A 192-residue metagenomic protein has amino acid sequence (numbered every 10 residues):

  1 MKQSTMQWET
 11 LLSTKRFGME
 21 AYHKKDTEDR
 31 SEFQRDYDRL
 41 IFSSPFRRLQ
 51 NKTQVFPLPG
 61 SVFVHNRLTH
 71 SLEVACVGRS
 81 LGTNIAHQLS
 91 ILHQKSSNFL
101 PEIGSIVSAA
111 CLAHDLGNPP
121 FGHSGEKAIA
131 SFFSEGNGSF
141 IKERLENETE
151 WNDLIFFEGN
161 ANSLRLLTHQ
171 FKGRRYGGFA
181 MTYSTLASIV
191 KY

Functional and structural regions predicted by a protein language model:
M1-D29, I41-K52, S61, L72 (+3 more regions): Sequence-structural signature of the catalytic-core scaffold of metal-dependent phosphohydrolases that act on
R30, H65-L68: Low-complexity, highly charged intrinsically disordered N-terminal segments that act as targeting/localization
P57-F63: Short hinge/gating elements
L68, L112-A113: Alpha-helical architecture
